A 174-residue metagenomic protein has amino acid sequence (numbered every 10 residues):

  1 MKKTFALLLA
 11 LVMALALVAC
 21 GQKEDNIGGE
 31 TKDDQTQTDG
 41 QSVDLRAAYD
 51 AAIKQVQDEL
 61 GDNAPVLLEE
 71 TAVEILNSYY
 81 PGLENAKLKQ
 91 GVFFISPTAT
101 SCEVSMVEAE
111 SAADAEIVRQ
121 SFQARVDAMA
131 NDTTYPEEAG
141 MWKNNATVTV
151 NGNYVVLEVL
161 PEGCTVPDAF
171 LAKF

Functional and structural regions predicted by a protein language model:
M1-T4, L8: Positively charged n-region of N-terminal signal peptides that target proteins for export
L15-A19: C-terminal motif of bacterial Sec signal peptides marking the signal peptidase cleavage site
G21-E24: Bacterial signal peptide processing site
G28-L68: N-terminal low-complexity, Pro/Thr/Ser-rich intrinsically disordered segments that act as propeptides or flexible
P65-S101, A113-D114: Short, compositionally biased low-complexity segments enriched in polar/charged residues
F93, E103-S111, Y154-E158: Second-shell loop/turn segments in exported
S96-P97, E138-F174: A short, solvent-exposed beta-edge/loop patch
A112-G152: Short Gly/Thr-rich strand-loop-strand
